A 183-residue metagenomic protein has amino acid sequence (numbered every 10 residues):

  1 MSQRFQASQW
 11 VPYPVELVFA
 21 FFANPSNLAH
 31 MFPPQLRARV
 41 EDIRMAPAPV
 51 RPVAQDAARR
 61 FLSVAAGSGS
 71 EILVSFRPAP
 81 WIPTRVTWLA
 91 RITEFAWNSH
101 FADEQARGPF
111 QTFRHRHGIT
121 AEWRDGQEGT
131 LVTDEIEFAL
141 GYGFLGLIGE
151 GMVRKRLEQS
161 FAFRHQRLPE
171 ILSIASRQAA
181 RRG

Functional and structural regions predicted by a protein language model:
M1-R59: Hydrophobic ligand-binding cavity/cleft-lining segments
S2-W10, E71, T87, H100 (+2 more regions): Intrinsic-disorder/low-complexity, polar/charged segments enriched in Ser/Thr/Lys/Arg/Asp/Glu/Gln
V18-F22, L28, I72, I92 (+2 more regions): Hydrophobic pocket/interface hotspot
V40-A106, A175-S176: Glycine-rich portal/gate segments that line the openings of hydrophobic small-molecule binding cavities
A57-R60, E71-T87, P109-T112, E137-Q166: Alpha-helical membrane-targeting segments
T93-E94, A102-Q159, A179: Beta-strand/loop substructures that line and gate deep hydrophobic ligand-binding cavities in soluble
I174, Q178-G183: Charge-rich (especially acidic), low-complexity segments
